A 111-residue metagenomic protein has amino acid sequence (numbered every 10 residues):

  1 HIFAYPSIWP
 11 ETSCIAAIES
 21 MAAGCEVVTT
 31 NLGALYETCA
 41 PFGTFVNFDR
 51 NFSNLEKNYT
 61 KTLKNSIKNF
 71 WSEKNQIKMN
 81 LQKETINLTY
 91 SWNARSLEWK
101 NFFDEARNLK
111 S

Functional and structural regions predicted by a protein language model:
H1-T12: Acidic donor-binding loop of glycosyltransferase active sites
T12-S13, L55: Secondary-structure boundary/capping motif
S13-C14, S91: Active-site helix-initiating loop/hinge in glycosyltransferases
A17-A22, G33-E37: Short alpha-helical segment that forms part of, or immediately flanks, the ligand-binding pocket in carbohydrate-active
E26-T29: Short hydrophobic beta-strand element within catalytic cores of glycosyltransferases and related nucleotide-activated
Y36-N69: Change "using UDP/GDP/dTDP sugars" to "using nucleotide sugars
K57-N58, S72-K110: A charged, aromatic-enriched C-terminal amphipathic alpha-helix characteristic of glycosyltransferases across folds
